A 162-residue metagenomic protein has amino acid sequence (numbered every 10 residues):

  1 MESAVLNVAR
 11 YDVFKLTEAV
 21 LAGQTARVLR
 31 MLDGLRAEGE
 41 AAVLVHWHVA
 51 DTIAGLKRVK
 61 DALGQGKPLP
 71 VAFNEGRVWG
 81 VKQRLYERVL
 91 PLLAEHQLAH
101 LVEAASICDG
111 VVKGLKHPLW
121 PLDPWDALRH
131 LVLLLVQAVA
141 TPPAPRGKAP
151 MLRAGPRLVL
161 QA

Functional and structural regions predicted by a protein language model:
M1-L101, V136, L158: Small-residue-rich helix-loop
A37-K60, Q97-A162: Amphipathic alpha-helical interaction/assembly segments
